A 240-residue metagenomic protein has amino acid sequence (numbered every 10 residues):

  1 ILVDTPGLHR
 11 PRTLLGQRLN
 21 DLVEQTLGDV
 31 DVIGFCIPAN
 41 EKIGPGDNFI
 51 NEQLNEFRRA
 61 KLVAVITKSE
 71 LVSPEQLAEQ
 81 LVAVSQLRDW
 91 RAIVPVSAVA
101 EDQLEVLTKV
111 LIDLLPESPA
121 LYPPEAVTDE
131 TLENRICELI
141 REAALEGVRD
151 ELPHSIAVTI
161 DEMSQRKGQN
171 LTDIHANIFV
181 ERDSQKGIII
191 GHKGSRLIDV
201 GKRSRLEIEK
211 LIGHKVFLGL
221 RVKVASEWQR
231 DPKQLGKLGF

Functional and structural regions predicted by a protein language model:
I1-L14, Q25-V32: Switch I (G2) and immediately adjacent beta-strands of P-loop GTPase domains
D4, V23, S97, L107 (+2 more regions): Conserved RecA-like P-loop NTPase ATPase core
H9-R12, K42-P45, V72-E75, D102-V106 (+2 more regions): Switch/connector loops and helix/strand junctions flanking conserved nucleotide-binding motifs in nucleotide-processing
T13-Q17, A157: Short gly/ser/thr-rich secondary-structure transition/capping motifs
Q17-V94, G147, S164-N170: Conserved C-terminal guanine-recognition region of P-loop GTPase G domains, centered on the G4
P38-A39, S69, V99, L132 (+2 more regions): Structured loop/turn residues at secondary-structure junctions
A60-V63, S69-N134: Canonical P-loop GTPase G-domain recognition
L132-F240: P-loop NTP-binding site
